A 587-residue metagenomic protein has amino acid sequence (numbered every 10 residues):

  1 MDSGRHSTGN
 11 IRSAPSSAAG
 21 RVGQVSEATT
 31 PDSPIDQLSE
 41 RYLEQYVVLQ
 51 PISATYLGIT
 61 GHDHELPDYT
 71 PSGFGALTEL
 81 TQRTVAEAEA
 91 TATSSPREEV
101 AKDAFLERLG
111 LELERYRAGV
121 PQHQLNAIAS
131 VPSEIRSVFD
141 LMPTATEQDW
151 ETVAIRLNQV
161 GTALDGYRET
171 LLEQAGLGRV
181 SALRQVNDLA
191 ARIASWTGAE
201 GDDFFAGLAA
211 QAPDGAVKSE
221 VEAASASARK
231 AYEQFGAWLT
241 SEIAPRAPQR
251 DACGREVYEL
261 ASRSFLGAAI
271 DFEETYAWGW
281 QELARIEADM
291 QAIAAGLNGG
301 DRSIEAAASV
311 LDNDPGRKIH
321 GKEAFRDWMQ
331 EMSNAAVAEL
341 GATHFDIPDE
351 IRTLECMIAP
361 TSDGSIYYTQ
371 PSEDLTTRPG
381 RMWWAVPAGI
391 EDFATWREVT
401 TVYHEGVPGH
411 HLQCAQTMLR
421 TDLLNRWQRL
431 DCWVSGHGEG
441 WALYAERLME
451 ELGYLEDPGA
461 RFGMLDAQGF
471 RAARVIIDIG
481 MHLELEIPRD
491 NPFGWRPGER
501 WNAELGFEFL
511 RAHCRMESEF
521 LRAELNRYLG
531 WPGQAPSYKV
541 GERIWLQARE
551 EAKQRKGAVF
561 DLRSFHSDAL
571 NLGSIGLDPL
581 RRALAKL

Functional and structural regions predicted by a protein language model:
M1-D2, V25: Accessible peptide chain termini
R12, A18-L587: N-terminal maturation segment of proteins
